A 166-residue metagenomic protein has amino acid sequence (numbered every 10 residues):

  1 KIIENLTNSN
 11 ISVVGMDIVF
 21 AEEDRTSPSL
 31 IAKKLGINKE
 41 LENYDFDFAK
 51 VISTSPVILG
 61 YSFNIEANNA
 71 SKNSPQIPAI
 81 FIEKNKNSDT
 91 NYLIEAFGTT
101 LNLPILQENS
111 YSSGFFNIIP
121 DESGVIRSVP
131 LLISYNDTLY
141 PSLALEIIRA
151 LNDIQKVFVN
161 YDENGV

Functional and structural regions predicted by a protein language model:
K1-V166: Non-transmembrane functional regions of envelope-associated proteins
